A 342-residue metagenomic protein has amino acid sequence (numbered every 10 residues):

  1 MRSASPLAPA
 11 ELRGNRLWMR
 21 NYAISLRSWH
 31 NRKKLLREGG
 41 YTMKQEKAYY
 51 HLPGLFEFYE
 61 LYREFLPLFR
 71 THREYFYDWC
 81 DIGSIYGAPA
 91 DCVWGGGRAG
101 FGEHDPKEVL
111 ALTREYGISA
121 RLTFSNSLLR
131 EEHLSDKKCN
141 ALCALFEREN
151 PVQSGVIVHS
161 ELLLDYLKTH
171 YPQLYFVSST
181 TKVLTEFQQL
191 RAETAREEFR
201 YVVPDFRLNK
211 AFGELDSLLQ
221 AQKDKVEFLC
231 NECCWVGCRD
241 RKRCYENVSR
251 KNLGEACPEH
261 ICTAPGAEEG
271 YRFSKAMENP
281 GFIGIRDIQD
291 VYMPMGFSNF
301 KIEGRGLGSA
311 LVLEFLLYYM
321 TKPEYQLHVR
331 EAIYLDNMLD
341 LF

Functional and structural regions predicted by a protein language model:
S3-S5: Short linear segments in intrinsically disordered or otherwise low-structure-confidence regions
L7-A10: N-terminal secretion targeting segments of exported proteins
L12, L35: Cationic, low-complexity basic patches in intrinsically disordered or flexible, solvent-exposed regions
G14, G39-G40: Residue-identity detector for glycine
K44-E193, E198-F342: Active-site pocket-lining/capping segments in soluble small-molecule metabolic enzymes
